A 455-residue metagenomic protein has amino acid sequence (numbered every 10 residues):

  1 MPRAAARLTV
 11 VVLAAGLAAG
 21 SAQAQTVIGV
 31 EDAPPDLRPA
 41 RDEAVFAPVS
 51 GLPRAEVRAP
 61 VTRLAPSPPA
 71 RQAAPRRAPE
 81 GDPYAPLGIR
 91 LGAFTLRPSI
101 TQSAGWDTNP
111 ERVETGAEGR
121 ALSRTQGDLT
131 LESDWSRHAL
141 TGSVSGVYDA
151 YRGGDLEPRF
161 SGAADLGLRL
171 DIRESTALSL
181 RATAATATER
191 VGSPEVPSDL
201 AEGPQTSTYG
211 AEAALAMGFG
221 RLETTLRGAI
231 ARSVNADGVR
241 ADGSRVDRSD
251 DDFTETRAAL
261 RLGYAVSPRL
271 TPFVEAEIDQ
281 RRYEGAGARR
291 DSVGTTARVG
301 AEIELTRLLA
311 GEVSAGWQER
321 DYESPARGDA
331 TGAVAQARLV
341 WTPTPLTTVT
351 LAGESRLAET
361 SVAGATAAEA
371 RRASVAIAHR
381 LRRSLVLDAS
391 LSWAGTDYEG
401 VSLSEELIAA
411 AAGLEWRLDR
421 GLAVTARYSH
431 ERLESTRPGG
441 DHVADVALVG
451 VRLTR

Functional and structural regions predicted by a protein language model:
A22-S99: N-terminal periplasmic/intermembrane-space "pro-region" immediately following the signal or transit peptide
I89, L131-S133, L166, L170 (+8 more regions): Residue-level signature of outer-membrane beta-barrel architecture
Q102-P110, W135-R137, G146-R152, A184-T188 (+8 more regions): Transmembrane beta-strands of outer-membrane beta-barrel pores
V113-A117, A150-G154, E195-A201, G238-S249 (+8 more regions): Extracellular loop and loop/strand-boundary signature of outer-membrane beta-barrel proteins
T115-L122, G154-S161, L200-S207, D247-T254 (+5 more regions): Replace "Gram-negative outer membrane beta-barrel proteins" with "bacterial and organellar outer membrane beta-barrel
S123-L129, G162-L166, S207-A213, T254-L260 (+7 more regions): Hydrophobic, lipid-facing positions within transmembrane beta-strands of outer-membrane proteins
R137-T141, E174-L178, G220-L226, P268-V274 (+4 more regions): Repeated loop/turn-to-beta-strand initiation elements of outer-membrane beta-barrel proteins
L414-R417, G421-A423, V443-R455: Outer-membrane beta-barrel "beta-signal"
